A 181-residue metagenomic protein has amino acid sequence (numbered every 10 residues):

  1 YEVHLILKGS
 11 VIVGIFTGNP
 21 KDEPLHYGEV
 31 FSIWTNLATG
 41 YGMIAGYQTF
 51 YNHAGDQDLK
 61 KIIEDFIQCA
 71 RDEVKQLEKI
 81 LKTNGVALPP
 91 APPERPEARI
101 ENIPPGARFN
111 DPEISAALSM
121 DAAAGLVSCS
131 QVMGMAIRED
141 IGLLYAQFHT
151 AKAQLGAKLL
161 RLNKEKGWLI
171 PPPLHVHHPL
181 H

Functional and structural regions predicted by a protein language model:
Y1-I12: Short, Lys/Arg-enriched N-terminal segments with co-localized hydrophobic residues within the first ~10-30 amino acids
I12-F16, K79-A116, M120, P171-H181: Carboxylate-rich helix-loop segments that flank metal/cofactor sites and access channels in metalloenzymes
F16-G18, V30: Active-site flanking loop/helix segments enriched in acidic
L25-I33, Q57-K75, D111-I114, E139-A153: Alpha-helical scaffold segments that form or flank carboxylate-/histidine-based iron centers
E29-Y51, I100-Q147: Acidic/histidine-rich alpha-helical segments that form the ligand environment of transition-metal centers
Q57-P93, L155-K166: Conserved alpha-helical segments that form or flank metal/cofactor-binding pockets of metalloenzymes
D121-H181: Preference for long, well-ordered alpha-helical segments
